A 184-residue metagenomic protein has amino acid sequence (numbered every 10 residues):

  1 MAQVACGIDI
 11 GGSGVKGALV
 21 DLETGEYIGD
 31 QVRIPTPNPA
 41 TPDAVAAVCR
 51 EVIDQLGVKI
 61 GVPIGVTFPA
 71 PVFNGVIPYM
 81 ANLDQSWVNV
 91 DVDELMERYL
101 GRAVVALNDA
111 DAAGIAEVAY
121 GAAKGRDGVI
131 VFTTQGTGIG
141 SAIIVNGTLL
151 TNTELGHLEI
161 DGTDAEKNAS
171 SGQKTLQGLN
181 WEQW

Functional and structural regions predicted by a protein language model:
A2-A47, Y79, T148-Q177: Short glycine-rich, Thr/Ser-proximal phosphate-binding strand/loop in the N-terminal lobe of ATP-dependent enzymes
Q3-D9, G61-T67, V129-T134: Short glycine-aspartate micro-motif
V15-L19, A70, I139-I144: Short beta-strand scaffold segments in enzyme catalytic cores
D30, P37-R50, D54, K59-I64 (+3 more regions): Glycine-rich phosphate-binding loop and adjoining helix at the ATP-binding site of ATP-dependent phosphoryl-transfer
G114-N152: Hydrophobic, well-structured mid-protein blocks that either form specific transmembrane helices
L179-W184: Short, intrinsically disordered, charge-balanced linker/junction segments flanking boundaries in proteins
